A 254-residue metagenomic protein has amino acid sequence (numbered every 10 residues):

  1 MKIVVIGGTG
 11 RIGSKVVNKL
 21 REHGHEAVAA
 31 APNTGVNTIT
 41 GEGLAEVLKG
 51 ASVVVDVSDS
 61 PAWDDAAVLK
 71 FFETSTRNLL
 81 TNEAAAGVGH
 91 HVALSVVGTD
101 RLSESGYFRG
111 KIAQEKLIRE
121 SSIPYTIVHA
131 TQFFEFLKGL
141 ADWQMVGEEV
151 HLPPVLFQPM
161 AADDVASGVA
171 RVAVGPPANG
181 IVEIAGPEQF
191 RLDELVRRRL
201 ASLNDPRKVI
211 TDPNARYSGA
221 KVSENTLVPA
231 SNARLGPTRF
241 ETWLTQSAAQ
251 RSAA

Functional and structural regions predicted by a protein language model:
M1-H23: N-terminal Rossmann NAD(P)H-binding glycine-rich loop of SDR-like oxidoreductase domains
I12, V54, V165-V169, I184 (+3 more regions): Non-catalytic, hydrophobic alpha-helical segments
E22-A86, V97-G106: NAD(P)H-binding glycine-rich loop region in Rossmannoid oxidoreductase-like domains and their noncatalytic homologs
G87-H90, S95, A113-F136: Conserved beta-loop-beta element that borders a ligand/cofactor-binding pocket
Y125-T126, G139-M160, D164: A conserved pocket-lining segment of Rossmann-fold NAD(P)-dependent short-chain dehydrogenase/reductase
E135-A141, V146, V172-V182, D205-R207: Glycine/proline-rich active-site loop of Rossmann-fold NAD(P)-dependent oxidoreductases
L152-L156, V182-Q189: Glycine-rich Rossmann NAD(P)(H)-binding loop
Q189, V196-A254: Mobile cap/lid helix-loop segments that border enzyme active or cofactor-binding sites and regulate substrate access
